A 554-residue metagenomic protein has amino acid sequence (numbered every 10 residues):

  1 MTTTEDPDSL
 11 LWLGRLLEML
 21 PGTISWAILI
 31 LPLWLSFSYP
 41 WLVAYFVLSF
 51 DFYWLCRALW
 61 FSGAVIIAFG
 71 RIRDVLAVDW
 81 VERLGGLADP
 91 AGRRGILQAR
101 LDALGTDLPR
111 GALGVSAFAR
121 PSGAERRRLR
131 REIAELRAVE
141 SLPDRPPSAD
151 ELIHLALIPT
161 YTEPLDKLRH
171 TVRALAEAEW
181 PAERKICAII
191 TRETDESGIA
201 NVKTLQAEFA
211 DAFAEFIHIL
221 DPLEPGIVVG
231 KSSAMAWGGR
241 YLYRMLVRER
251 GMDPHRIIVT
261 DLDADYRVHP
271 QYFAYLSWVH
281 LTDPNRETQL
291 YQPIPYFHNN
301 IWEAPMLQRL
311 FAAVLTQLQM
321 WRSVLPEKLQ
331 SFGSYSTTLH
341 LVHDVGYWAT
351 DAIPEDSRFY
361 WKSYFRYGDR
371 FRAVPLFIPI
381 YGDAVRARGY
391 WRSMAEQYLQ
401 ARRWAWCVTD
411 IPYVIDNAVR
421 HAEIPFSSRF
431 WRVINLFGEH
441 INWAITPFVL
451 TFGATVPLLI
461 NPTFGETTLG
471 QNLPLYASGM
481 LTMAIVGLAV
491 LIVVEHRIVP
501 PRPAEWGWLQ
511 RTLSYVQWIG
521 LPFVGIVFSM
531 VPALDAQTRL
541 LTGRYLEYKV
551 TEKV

Functional and structural regions predicted by a protein language model:
M1-G105: Hydrophobic transmembrane helical bundles of polytopic secretory-pathway membrane proteins
T4-I24, V139-P159, E163-L168, V228 (+2 more regions): Loop-to-transmembrane boundary segments
A27-V75, N435-T542: Membrane-embedded multi-pass helical conduit in multi-pass membrane proteins, especially envelope-biosynthetic
R73-L84, Q471-N472, T512, L546-V554: Cytosolic juxtamembrane regulatory segments of membrane proteins
D74-A395, L399-W406: Internal catalytic domains of large membrane-associated glycosyltransferases
A178-K185, T463-L473, L540-V554: Hydrophobic alpha-helical transmembrane segments and immediately flanking/interface helices in integral membrane
R358, Y364-V449, G453-T467, G525: C-terminal catalytic/acceptor-binding lobe
W391-Q400, W404-V414, L513-V554: Membrane-proximal soluble regions of multi-pass membrane proteins
